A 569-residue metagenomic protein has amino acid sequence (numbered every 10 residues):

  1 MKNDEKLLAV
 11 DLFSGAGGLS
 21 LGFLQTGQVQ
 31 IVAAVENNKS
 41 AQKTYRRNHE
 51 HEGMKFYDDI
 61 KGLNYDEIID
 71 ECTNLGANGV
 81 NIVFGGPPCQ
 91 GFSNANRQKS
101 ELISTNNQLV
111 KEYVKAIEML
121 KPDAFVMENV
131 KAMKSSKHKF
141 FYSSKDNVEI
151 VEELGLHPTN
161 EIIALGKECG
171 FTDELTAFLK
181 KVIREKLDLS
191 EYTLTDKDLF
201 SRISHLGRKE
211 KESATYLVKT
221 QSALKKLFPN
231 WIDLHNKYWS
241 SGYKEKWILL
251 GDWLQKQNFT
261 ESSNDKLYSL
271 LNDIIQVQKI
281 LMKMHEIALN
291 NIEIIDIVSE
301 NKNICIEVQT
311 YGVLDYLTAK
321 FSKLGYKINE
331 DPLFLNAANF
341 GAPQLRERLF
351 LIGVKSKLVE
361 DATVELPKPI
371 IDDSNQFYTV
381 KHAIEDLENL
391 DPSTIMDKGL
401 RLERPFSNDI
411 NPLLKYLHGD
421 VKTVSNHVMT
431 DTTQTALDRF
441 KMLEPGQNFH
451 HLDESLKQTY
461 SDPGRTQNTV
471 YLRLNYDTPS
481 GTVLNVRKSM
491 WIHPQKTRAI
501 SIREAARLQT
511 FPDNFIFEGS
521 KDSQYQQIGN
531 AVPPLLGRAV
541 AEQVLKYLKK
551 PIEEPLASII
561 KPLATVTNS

Functional and structural regions predicted by a protein language model:
D4-L8: Extreme N-terminal starter segment of soluble prokaryotic enzymes
D11-G18, A77-N96, F125-K131, L351-K355 (+3 more regions): Conserved proline-anchored active-site loop of SAM-dependent methyltransferases that bridges a beta-strand
A16-G27: Conserved SAM-binding loop of SAM-dependent methyltransferases across substrates and taxa, primarily the Class I
A33-K39, E128-N129: Conserved acidic E/D residue at the C-terminus of a beta-strand in Rossmann-like folds
S40-A41, L109: Conserved short alpha-helix immediately C-terminal to the canonical SAM/SAH-binding motif I of Rossmann-like
K43-A77: S-adenosyl-L-methionine
C72-G76, Q90, N94-L452: Class I S-adenosyl-L-methionine
S241-I274, L345, V354, N389-S569: C-terminal target-recognition/interaction regions appended to catalytic cores
